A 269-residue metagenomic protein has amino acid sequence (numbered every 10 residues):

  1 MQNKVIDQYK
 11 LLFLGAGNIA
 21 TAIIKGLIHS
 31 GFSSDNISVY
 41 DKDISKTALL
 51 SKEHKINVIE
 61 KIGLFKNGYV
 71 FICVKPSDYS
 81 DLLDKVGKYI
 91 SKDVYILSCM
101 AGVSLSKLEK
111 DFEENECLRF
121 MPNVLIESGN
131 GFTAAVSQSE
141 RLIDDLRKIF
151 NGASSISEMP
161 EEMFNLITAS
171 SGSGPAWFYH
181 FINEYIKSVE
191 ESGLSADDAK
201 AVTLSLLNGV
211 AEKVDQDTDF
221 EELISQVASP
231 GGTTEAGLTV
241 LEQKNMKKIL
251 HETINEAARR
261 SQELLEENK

Functional and structural regions predicted by a protein language model:
M1-I59, N130, E190-E191: NAD(P)+-binding Rossmann beta1-loop-alpha1 motif at the extreme N-terminus of oxidoreductases
Q2-Q8, A201-L204, N208-K269: NAD(P)-dependent Rossmann-like dehydrogenase/reductase catalytic/cofactor-binding core
Y9, I37, K107-E116, F132-I167 (+2 more regions): Internal alpha-helical scaffold of NAD(P)-dependent oxidoreductase catalytic cores
G15-A20, F164, K187, L194-K200 (+3 more regions): Small-residue (G/A/S/T)-rich helix-start motifs and N-terminal tracts that mark the onset
S38, I44, L49, E53-H54 (+1 more regions): Rossmann-like NAD(P)(H) cofactor-binding subdomain of soluble oxidoreductases
N57-I62, S157-M159: Short acidic-hydrophobic, aromatic-tinged amphipathic segments that line or gate anion-handling sites
